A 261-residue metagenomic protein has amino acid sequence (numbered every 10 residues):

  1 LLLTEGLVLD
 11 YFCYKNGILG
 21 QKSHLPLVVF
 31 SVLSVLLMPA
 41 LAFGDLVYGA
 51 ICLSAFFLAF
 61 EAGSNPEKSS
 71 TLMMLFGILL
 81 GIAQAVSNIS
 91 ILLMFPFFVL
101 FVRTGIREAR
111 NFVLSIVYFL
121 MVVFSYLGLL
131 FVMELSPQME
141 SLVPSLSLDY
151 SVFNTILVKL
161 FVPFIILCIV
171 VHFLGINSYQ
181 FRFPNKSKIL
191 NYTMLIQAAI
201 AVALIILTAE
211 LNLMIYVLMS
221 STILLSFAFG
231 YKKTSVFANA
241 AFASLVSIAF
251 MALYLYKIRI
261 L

Functional and structural regions predicted by a protein language model:
L9, C13-V32: Transmembrane-helix signature of polytopic, membrane-embedded enzymes that assemble or transfer cell-envelope glycans
L27-L46: Aromatic- and kink-enriched transmembrane "portal" helix at the membrane-lumen/periplasm boundary that abuts
A55-T71: Membrane-interface transmembrane helices that cradle and orient dolichyl/undecaprenyl
L72-V86, A201-V202: Membrane-interface alpha helices of multi-pass inner-membrane proteins
L93-V117: Perimembrane helix-loop-helix junctions
P137-V158, I169-G175: Juxtamembrane membrane-water interface segments that cap and precede transmembrane helices
F173-I196: Membrane-interface helix-loop-helix junctions at transmembrane boundaries of multi-pass membrane enzymes, predominantly
E210-F229: Hydrophobic/aromatic-rich transmembrane helices and adjacent perimembrane loops
